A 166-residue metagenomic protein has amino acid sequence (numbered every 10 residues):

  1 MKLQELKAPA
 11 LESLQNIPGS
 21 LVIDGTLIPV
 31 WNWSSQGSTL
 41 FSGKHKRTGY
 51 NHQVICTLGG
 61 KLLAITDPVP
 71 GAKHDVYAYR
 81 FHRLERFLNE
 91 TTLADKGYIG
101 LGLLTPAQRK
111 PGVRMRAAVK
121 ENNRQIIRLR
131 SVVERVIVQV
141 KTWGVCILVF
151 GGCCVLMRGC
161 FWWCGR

Functional and structural regions predicted by a protein language model:
M1-R166: Short, well-ordered secondary-structure "scaffold" segments embedded in the functional core of diverse domains
